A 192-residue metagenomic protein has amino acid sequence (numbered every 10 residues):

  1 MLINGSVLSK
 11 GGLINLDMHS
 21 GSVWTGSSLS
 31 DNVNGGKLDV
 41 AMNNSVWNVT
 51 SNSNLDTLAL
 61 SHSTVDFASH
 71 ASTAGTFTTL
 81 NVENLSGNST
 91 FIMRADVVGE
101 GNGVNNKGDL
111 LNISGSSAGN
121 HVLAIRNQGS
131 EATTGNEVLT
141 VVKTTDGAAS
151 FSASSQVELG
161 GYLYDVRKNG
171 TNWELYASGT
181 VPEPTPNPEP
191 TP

Functional and structural regions predicted by a protein language model:
M1-V104, G108-S116, N120, R126 (+3 more regions): Extracellular beta-solenoid/beta-roll
